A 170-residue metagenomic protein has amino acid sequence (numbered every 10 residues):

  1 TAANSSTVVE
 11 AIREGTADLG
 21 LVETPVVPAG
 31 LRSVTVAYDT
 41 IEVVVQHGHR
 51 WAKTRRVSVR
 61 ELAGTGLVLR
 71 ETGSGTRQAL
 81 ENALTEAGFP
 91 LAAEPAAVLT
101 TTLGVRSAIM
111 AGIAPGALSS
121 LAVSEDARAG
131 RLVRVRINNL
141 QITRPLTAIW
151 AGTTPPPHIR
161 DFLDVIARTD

Functional and structural regions predicted by a protein language model:
T1-A29, P90: Central regulatory/effector-binding core of bacterial HTH transcription factors
A3-E10, A97-V105: Short helix-initiation/N-cap motifs at beta->coil->alpha
R13-V22, I41, I109-G116, R131-L132: Alpha-to-beta junction loops
E23, G66-G88, P156-D164: Secondary-structure junction motif
G30-I41, V45-V68, T72, P157-R160: Flexible hinge/capping segments at coil-to-helix
R32-E42, R128-I142, G152: Short beta-strand->loop
A87-A96: A local structural motif
V135-D170: A late-sequence structural motif
